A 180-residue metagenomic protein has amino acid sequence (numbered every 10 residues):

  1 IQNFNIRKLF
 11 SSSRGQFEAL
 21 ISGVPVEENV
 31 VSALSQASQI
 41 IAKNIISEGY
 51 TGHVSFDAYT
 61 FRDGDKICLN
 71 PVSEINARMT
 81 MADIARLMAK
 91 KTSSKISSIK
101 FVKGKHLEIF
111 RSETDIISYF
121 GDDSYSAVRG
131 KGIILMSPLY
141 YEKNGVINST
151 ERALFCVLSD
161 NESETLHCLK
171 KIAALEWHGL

Functional and structural regions predicted by a protein language model:
I1-I40, G49, N76-K103: ATP-dependent carboxylate/phosphate-activation module, predominantly the ATP-grasp catalytic core and closely related
I1-L9, Y59-V72: Phosphate-binding site of ATP-dependent enzymes
S13-I67, H106-G130: A long amphipathic alpha-helix within ATP-dependent nucleotide-binding catalytic cores
K43, M88, E142-K143: Intrinsically disordered, low-complexity boundary segments flanking structured domains
H53-S55, V72, R152: Broad gene-expression machinery/nucleic-acid interaction feature
A58-T60, S73-A77, V157-S159: Active-site proximal loops enriched in glycine and acidic residues that flank catalytic Cys/His/Asp and coordinate
S73-M79, L166, G179: Repeat-unit-sized solenoid/scaffold elements
S93-L180: Peripheral (often C-terminal) accessory segments that flank ATP-dependent C-N-forming ligase machineries
